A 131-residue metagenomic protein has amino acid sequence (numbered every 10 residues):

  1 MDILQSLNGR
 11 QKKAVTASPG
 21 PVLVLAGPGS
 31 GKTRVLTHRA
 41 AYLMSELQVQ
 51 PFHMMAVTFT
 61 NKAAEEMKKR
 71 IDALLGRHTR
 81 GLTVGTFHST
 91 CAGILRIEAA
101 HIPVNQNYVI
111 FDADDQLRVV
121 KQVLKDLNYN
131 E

Functional and structural regions predicted by a protein language model:
M1-Q106: P-loop NTPase Walker
I97-E131: DNA-processing P-loop NTPase/helicase core
